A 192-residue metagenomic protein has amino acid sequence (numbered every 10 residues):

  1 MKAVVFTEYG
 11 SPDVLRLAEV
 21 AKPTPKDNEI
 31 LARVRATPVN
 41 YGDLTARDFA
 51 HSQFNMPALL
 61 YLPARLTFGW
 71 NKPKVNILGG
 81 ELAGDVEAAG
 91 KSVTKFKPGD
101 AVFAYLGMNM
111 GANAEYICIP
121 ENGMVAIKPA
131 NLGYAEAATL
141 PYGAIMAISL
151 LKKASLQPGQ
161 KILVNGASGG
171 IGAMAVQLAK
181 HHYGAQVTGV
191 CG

Functional and structural regions predicted by a protein language model:
K2, R16-A21, R33, G84-D85 (+1 more regions): Residues located in well-ordered beta-strands
A18, D100, A114-E115, E136 (+1 more regions): Extracytoplasmic/periplasmic beta-strand context in beta-sandwich domains, especially the cupredoxin/COX2 CuA-binding
P23-P38, A50-M108: Glycine-rich beta-strand-centered segment in the early N-terminal region that forms part of a ligand/cofactor-binding
G42-R47: Cytochrome P450 core scaffold surrounding the K-helix E-X-X-R motif and the conserved "meander" helix-loop region
Q53, M108-E121: A structural motif shared across PLP-dependent enzymes of the aminotransferase-like
G123-Y134, P158-Q160: Glycine/charged-rich beta-loop-alpha catalytic/anionic-binding loops adjacent to active sites
A137-G192: Mid-domain Rossmann-like dinucleotide-binding core that forms the NAD(H)/NADP(H) cofactor-binding site
